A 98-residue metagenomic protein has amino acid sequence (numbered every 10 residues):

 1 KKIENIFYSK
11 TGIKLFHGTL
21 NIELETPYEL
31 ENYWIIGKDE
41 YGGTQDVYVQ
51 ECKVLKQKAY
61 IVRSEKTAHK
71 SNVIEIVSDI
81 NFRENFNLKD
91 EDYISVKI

Functional and structural regions predicted by a protein language model:
K1-S71, D90-K97: Long, compositionally biased stretches
E75: Core nucleotidyl-transferase/polymerase catalytic module
S78-N85: Short alpha-helix capping/helix-loop boundary micro-motifs
